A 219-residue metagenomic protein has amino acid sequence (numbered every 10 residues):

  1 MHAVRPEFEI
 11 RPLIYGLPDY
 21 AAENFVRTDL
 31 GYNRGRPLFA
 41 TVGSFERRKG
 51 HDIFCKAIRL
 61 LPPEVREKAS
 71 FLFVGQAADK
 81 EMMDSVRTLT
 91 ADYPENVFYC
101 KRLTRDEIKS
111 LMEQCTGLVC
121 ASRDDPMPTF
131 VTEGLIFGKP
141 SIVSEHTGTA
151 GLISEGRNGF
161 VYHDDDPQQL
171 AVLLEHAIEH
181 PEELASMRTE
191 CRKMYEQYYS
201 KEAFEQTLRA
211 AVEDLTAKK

Functional and structural regions predicted by a protein language model:
M1-A22: Donor nucleotide-sugar binding/catalytic pocket of nucleotide-sugar-dependent glycosyltransferases
N33-K49, C55-I58, L72: Conserved donor-binding/catalytic core segment of Leloir-type glycosyltransferases
V65, S70-E95, E107: Short, structured helix-loop element that forms part of the nucleotide-activated donor/catalytic region
R102-L103, S110-C115: Short alpha-helical donor nucleotide-sugar binding micro-motif in glycosyltransferases
R123: Aromatic "clamp/platform" in nucleotide-sugar-dependent glycosyltransferases that forms part of the donor/acceptor
P140-V143: Short hydrophobic beta-strand element within catalytic cores of glycosyltransferases and related nucleotide-activated
E155-G156, F160-P167, H176-P181: Conserved acidic donor-binding segment of nucleotide-sugar-dependent glycosyltransferases
Q169, H176, E183-Y198: A short, well-ordered alpha-helix in the C-terminal region of glycosyltransferases
